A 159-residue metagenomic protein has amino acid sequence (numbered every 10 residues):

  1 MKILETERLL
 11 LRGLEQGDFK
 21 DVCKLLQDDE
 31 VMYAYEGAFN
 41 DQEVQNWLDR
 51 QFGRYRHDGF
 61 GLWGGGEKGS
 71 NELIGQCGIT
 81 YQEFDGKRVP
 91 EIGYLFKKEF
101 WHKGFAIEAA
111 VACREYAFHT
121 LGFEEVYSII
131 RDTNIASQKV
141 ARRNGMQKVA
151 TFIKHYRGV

Functional and structural regions predicted by a protein language model:
M1-Y33, G66-V159: Acyl-donor (CoA/ACP) binding surface of acyl/acetyltransferases
E30-R50: Conserved GNAT-fold acetyl-CoA-binding loop/helix
V31, N40, H57-F60, V126: Secondary-structure boundary/capping residues
A38-F39, F60, K87, R157: Sparse recognition of residues in long alpha-helices and their boundaries
Q51-G64: A short helix-loop-beta-strand connector motif used in the catalytic cores of GNAT acetyltransferases and, in some
